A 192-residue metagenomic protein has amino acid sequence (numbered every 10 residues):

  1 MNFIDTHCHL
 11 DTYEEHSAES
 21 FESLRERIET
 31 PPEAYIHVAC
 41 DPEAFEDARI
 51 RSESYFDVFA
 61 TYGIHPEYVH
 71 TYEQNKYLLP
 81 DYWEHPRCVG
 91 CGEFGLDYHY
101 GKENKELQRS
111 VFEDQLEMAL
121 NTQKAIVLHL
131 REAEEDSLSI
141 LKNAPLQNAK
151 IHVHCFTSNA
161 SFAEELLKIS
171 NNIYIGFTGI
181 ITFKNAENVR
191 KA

Functional and structural regions predicted by a protein language model:
M1-A192: Mid-domain alpha/beta scaffold segments of enzyme catalytic cores
